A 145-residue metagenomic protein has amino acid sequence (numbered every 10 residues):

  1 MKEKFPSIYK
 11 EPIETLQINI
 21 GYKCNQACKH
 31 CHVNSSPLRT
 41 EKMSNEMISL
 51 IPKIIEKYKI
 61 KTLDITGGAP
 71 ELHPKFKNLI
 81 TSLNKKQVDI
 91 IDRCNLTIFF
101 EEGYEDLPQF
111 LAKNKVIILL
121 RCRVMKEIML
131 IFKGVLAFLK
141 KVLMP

Functional and structural regions predicted by a protein language model:
M1-I8: A detector for short, charged/polar N-terminal pre-domain segments
E3, L38, V124-E127: Residue-level signal for pocket-adjacent positions within structured domains
S7, K42, F132, L136: Charge-dense, low-complexity intrinsically disordered segments
I8-M47, Y58: Canonical Radical SAM [4Fe-4S] cluster-binding loop centered on the CxxxCxxC motif and its immediate flanking residues
I48-D64, H73-P145: Radical SAM/AdoMet-radical enzyme domain recognition
